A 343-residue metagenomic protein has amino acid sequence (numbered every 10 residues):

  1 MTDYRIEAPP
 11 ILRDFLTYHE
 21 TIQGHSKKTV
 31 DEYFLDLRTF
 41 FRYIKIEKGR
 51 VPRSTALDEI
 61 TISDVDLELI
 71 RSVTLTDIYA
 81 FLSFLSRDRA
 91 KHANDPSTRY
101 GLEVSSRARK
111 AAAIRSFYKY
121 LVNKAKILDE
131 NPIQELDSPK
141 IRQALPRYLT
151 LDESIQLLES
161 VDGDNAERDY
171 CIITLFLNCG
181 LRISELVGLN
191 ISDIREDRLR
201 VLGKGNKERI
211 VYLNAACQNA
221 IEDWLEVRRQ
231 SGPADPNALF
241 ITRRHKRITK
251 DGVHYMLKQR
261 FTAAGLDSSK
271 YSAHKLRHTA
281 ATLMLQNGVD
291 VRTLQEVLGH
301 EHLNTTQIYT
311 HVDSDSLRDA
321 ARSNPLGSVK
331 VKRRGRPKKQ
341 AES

Functional and structural regions predicted by a protein language model:
M1-S343: Conserved catalytic core of the tyrosine transesterase superfamily
